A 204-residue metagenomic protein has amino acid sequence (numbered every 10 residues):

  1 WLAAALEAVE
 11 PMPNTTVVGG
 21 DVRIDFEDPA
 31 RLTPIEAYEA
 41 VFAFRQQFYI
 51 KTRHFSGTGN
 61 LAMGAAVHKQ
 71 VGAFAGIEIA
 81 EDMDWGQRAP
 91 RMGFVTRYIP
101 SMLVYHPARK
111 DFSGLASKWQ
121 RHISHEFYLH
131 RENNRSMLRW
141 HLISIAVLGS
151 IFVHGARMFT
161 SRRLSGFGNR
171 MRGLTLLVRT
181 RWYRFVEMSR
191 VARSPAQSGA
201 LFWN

Functional and structural regions predicted by a protein language model:
W1-L32: Conserved donor NDP-sugar-binding/catalytic core segment of glycosyltransferases
A4, L61, V67-G72, I77-L103 (+1 more regions): A short, conserved alpha-helix in the catalytic core of glycosyltransferases
I24-E27, F44-A66, E78, D84: A recurrent flexible, glycine/aromatic-enriched loop bordering the glycosyltransferase active site that acts as
D28-P34, R109-F112: Short aromatic-enriched loop/helix-cap "lid" or pocket-rim segments at secondary-structure transitions that line
T33-E39, G114-S117: Short, hinge-like loop/turn segments at secondary-structure boundaries
F48-Y49, S124-R135: Short, basic, helix/turn surface patches
I77-E78, Y105-F127, A200-N204: Nucleotide-sugar-dependent glycosyltransferase catalytic core
K118-S124, M137-N204: Non-catalytic, C-terminal membrane-associated alpha-helical segments of glycosyltransferases
